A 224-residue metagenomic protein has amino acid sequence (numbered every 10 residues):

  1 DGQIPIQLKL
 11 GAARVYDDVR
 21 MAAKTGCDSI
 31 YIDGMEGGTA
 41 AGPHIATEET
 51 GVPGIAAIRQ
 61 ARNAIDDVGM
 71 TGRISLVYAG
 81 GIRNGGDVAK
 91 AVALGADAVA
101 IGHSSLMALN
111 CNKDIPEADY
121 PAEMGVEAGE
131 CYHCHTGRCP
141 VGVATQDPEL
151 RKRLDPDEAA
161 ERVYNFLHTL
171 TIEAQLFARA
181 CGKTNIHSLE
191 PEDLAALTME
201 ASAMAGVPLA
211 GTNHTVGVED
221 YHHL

Functional and structural regions predicted by a protein language model:
D1-R151: Glycine-rich phosphate/ribose-binding loops and adjacent secondary-structure elements that form binding surfaces
D147-L224: C-terminal extensions of enzymes
